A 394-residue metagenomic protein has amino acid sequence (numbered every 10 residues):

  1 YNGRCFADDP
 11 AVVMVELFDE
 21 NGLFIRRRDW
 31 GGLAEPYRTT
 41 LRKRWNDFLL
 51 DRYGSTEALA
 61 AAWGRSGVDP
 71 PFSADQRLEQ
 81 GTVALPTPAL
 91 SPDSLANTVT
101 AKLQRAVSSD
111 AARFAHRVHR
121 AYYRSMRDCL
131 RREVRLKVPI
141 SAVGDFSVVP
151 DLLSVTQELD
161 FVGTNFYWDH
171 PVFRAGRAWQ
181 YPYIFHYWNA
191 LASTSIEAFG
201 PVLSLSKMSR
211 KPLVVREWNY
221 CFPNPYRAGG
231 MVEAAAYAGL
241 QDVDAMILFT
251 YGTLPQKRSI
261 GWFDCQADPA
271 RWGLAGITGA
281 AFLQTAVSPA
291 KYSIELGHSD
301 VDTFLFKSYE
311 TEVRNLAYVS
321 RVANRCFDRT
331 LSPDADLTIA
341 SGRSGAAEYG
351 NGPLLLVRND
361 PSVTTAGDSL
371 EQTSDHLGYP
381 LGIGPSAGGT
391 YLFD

Functional and structural regions predicted by a protein language model:
Y1-D169, S204-N224, M246, L274-A275 (+1 more regions): Active-site region of glycoside hydrolase catalytic domains
D19, F166, W218, F222-W262: Substrate-binding cleft of secreted/luminal carbohydrate-active enzymes
F24-G31, A175-G176, R258-W262: Short aromatic-enriched loop/helix-cap "lid" or pocket-rim segments at secondary-structure transitions that line
V148-V202: Extended hydrophobic/aromatic segments used for targeting, binding, or gating
Y183-H186, M208, V243: Long, structured stretches of catalytic cores involved in phosphate-ester chemistry, encompassing
S195, L203-L205, A228, L240: Active-site-proximal cap/loop segments of hydrolase catalytic domains
G261-A281: Acidic, Ser/Thr-rich peripheral helices and adjacent loops at domain boundaries
F306-D394: Hard-cation-handling environments
